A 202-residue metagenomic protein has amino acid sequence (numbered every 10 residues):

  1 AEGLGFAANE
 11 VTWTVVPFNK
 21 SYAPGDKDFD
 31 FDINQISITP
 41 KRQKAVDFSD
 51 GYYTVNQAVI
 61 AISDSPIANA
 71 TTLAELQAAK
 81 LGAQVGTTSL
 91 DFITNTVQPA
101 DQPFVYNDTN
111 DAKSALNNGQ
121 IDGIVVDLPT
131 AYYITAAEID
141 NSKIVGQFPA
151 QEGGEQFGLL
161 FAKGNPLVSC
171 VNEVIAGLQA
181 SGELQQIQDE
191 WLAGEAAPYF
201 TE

Functional and structural regions predicted by a protein language model:
A1-L4, I36-S37, T54-T109, K113 (+3 more regions): Bilobed "Venus flytrap"/periplasmic-binding protein-like clamshell domains and structurally analogous long
A1-L4, S65, K80, T87 (+1 more regions): Extended ligand-binding regions for polar small-molecule ligands
A7-E75: Acidic, polar ligand-binding/catalytic clefts
A8-V15, G146-Q147, Q186-E190: Surface-exposed patches in mature extracellular/periplasmic domains of secreted proteins
N19-G25, A112-A115, I121, T130-A131: Short, hydrophobic alpha-helical packing/hinge segments within bilobed ligand-binding/sensory domains
P24-D26, L76, A115-N117, L159 (+1 more regions): Hydrophobic residues within well-ordered alpha-helices
I36-A45, T94-N95, N117, D122-G153: A ligand-binding cleft/hinge motif common to bilobed small-molecule-binding domains
T54-A61, L128-P129, A136-A176, G194-E202: Periplasmic-binding protein-like
